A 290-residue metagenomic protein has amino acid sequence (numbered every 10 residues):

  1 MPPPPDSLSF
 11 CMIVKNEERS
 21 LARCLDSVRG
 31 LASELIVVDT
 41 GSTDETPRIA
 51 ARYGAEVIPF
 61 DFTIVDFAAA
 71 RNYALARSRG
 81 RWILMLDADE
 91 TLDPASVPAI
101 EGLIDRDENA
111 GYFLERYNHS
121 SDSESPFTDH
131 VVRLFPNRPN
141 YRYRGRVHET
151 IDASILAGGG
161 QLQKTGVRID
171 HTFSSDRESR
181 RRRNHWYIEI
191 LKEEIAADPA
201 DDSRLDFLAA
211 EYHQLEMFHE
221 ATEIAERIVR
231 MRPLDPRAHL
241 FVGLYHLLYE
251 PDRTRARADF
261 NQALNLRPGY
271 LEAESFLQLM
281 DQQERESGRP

Functional and structural regions predicted by a protein language model:
D6-S7, A68-L75, L86, L92-E223: Catalytic-site signature of metal-activated, phosphate-bearing donor transferases, centered on the GT-A/GT-A-like
S9-E34: Short, well-formed alpha-helical segments that are part of the catalytic scaffolds of diverse glycosyltransferases
R19-A22, D44-Y53, A95: Acidic helix N-cap motif at the loop->helix transition within catalytic regions of sugar-transfer enzymes
S27, L31, D39-A51, F62 (+1 more regions): A conserved acidic beta->alpha catalytic loop
S33, P47-Y73, R77: Conserved donor nucleotide-binding strand/loop of the catalytic core
I83: Short aromatic/hydrophobic "clamp" motif used to bind/position activated sugar donors
D202-S203, D235-R237, L271-E272: Helix-start (N-cap) detector for alpha-helical repeat units in TPR-like alpha-solenoids, especially tetratricopeptide
